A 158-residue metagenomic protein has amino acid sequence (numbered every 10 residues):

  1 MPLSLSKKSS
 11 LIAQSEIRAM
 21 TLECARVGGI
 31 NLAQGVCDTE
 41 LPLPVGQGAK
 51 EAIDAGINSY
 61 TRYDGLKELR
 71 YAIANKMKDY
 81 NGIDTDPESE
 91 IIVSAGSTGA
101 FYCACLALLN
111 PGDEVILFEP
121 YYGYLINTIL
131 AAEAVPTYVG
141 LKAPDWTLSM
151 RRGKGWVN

Functional and structural regions predicted by a protein language model:
M1-S9: Generic N-terminal amphipathic, Lys/Arg-enriched alpha-helix
L3, N31-Q34, Y138-G140, N158: Short beta-strands and strand-loop turn motifs
K8-A95, C103: N-terminal small-domain helix-loop-helix segment of the aminotransferase-like
I57-N158: Conserved core of the PLP fold type I
